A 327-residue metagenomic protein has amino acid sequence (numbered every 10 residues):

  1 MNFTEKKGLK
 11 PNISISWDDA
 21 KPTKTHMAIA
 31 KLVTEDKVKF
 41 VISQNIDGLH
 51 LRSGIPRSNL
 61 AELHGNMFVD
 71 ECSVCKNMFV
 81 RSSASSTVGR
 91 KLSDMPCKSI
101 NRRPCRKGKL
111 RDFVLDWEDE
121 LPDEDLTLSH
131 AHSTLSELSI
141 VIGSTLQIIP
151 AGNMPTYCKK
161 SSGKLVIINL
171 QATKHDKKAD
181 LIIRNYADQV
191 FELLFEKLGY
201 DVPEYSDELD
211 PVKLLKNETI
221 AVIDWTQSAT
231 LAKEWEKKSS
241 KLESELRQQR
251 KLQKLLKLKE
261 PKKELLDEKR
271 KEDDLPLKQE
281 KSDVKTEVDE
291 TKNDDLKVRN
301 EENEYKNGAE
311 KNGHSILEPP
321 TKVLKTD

Functional and structural regions predicted by a protein language model:
M1-D327: Conserved catalytic core of sirtuin-type NAD+-dependent deacylases
